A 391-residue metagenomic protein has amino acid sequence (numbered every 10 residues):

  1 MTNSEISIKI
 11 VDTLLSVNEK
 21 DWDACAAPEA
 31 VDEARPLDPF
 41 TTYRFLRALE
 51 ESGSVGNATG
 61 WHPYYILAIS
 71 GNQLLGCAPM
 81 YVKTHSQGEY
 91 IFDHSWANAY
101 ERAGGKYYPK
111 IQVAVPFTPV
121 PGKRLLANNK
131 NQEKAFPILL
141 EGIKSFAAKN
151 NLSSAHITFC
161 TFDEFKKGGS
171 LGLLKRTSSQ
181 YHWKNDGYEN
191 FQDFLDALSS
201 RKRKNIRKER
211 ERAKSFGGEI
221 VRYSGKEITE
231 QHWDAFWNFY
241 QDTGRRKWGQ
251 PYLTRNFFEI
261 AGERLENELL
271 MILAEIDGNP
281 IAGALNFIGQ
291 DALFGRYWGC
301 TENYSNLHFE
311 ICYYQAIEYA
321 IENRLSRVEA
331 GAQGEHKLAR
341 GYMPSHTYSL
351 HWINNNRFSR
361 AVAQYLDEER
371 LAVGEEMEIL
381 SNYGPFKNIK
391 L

Functional and structural regions predicted by a protein language model:
M1-L391: N-acyltransferase acceptor-side catalytic subdomain
